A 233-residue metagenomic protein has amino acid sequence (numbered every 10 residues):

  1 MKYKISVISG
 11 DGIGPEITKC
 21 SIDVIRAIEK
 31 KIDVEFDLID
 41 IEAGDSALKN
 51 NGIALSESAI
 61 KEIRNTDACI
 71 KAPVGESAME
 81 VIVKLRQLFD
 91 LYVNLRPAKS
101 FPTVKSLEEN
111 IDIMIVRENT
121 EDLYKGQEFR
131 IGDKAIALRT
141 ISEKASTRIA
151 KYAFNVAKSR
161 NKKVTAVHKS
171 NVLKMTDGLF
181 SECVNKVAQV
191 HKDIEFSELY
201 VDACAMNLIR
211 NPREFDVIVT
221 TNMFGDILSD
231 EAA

Functional and structural regions predicted by a protein language model:
M1-G12, I39-G44: Generic N-terminal amphipathic, Lys/Arg-enriched alpha-helix
M1-K4, V34, N65-A68, D90-L91 (+7 more regions): Short coil/turn connectors at secondary-structure junctions
S6-D23, I28-E29, G132-D202, E214: Glycine-rich phosphate/diphosphate-binding loop of Rossmann-like nucleotide-binding domains
G10-G12, A43, V74, S100 (+3 more regions): Short, ordered loop/turn segments at secondary-structure junctions
D11-G14, D67, V116, A153 (+1 more regions): Buried hydrophobic positions in well-ordered alpha/beta secondary-structure cores of metabolic enzymes
D33-E57, M206-L208: N-terminal beta-loop-helix "entrance" segment that forms/cooperates in small-molecule cofactor or anionic ligand
K49-R139, M223: N-terminal glycine-rich phosphate/adenylate-binding segment common to multiple enzyme folds
I60-S77, D193-A233: Glycine-rich phosphate-binding loop
